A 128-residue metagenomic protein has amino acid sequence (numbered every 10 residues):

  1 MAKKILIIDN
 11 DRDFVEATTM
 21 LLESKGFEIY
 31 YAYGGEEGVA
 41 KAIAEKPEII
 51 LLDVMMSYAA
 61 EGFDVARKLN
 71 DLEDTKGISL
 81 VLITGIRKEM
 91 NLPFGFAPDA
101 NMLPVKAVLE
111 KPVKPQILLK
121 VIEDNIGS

Functional and structural regions predicted by a protein language model:
I8-D9, A32, I50: Conserved sequence signature across two-component system core domains
D9-N10, K111: Acidic di-acidic motifs
R12-Y30: Two-component/phosphorelay signaling modules centered on CheY-like receiver
Y31-A40, G62: Helix N-cap/capping motif at the beta->alpha junctions
A40, F63-K76: Short amphipathic alpha-helix used as the core "switch/output" element in two-component signaling
E45-L52, M56: Active-site beta3 strand of CheY-like receiver
K46-E48, D74-L80: His-Asp phosphorelay/catalytic-motif detector in bacterial-type signaling
A60-D64, I86-L109, Q116, K120: Alpha4 helix (beta4-alpha4-beta5 surface) of REC/receiver domains from two-component response regulators
